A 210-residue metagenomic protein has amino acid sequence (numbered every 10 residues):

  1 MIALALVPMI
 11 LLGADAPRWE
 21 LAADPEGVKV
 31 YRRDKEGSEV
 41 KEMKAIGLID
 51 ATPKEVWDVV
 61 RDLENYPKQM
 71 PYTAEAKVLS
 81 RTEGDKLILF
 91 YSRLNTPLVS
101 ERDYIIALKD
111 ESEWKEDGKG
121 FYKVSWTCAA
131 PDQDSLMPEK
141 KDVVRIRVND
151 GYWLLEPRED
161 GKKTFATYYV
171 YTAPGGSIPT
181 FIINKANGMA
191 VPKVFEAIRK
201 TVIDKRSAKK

Functional and structural regions predicted by a protein language model:
M1-L4, Y104: Short intrinsically disordered, low-complexity coil segments enriched in acidic
A3-P17: Bacterial Sec-dependent signal peptides at the C-terminal "C-region" and cleavage site
G13-K210: Eukaryotic helix-grip
